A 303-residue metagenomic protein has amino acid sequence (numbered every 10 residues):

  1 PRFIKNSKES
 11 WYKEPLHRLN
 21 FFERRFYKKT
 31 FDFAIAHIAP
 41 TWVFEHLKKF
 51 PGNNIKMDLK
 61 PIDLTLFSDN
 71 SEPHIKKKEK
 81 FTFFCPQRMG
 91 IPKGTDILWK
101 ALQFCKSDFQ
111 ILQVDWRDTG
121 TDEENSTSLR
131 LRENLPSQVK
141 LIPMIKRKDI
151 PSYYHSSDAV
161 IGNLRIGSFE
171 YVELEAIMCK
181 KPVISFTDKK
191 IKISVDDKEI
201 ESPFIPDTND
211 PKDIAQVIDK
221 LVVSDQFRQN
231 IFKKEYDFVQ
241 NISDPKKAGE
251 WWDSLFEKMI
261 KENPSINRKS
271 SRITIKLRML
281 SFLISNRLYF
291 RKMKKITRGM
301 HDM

Functional and structural regions predicted by a protein language model:
S10-A36: Membrane-proximal helix-turn-helix segments that form the acceptor-binding/catalytic region of lipid-linked
H74-K93, W99-K106, L112: Conserved donor-binding/catalytic core segment of Leloir-type glycosyltransferases
P86, Q110-S128, P143: Glycosyltransferase donor-sugar binding loop
S152-S157: Short alpha-helical donor nucleotide-sugar binding micro-motif in glycosyltransferases
L164-R165: Aromatic "clamp/platform" in nucleotide-sugar-dependent glycosyltransferases that forms part of the donor/acceptor
P182-I191: Short hydrophobic beta-strand element within catalytic cores of glycosyltransferases and related nucleotide-activated
K192-D219: Change "using UDP/GDP/dTDP sugars" to "using nucleotide sugars
V223-S265: A charged, aromatic-enriched C-terminal amphipathic alpha-helix characteristic of glycosyltransferases across folds
